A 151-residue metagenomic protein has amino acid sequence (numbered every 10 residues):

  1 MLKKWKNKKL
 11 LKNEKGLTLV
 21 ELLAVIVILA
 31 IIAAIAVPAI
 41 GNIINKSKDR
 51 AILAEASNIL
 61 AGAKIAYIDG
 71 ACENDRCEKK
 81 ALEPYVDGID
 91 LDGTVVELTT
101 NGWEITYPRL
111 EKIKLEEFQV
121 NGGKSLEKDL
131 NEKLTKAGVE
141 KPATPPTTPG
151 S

Functional and structural regions predicted by a protein language model:
M1-L17: N-terminal leader/signal peptides at the extreme start of proteins
K8, I43-K46: Amphipathic alpha-helical segments that mediate coupling or scaffolding at interfaces
K15-G41: N-terminal single-pass transmembrane signal-anchor helix
N45-K48, D87: Signal for well-folded cores of large energy- and translation-related assemblies
K48-E73: Membrane-proximal N-terminal amphipathic helix
A71-G123, T135, G150: Extracellular/periplasmic head regions of type IV pilus-like filament subunits
L126-S151: Short, low-complexity, Pro/Ser/Thr/Gly-rich segments in the mature regions of secreted, periplasmic
